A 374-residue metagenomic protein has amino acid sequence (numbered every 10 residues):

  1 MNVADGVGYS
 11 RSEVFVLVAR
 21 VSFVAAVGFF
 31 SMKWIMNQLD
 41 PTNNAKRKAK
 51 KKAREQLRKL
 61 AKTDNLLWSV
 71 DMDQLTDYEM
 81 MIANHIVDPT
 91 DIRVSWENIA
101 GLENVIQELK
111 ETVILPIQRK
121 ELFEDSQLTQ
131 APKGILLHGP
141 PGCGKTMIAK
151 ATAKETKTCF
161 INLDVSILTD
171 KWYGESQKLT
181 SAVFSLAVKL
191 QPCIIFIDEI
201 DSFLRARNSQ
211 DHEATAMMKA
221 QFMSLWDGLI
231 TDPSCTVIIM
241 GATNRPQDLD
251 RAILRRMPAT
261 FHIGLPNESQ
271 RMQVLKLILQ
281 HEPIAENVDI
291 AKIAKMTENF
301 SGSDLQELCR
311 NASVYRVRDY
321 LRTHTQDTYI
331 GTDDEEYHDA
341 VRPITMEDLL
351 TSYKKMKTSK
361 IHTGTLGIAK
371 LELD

Functional and structural regions predicted by a protein language model:
M1-E108, V113-P116: AAA+ P-loop ATPase mechanoenzymes
N2, G6, H85-F300, A312: Walker A/P-loop NTP-binding motif of AAA+ ATPase domains
V3-V7, K295, F300-E307, V317-D374: C-terminal engagement/docking regions of AAA+ P-loop ATPases
A25, I35-Q38, P116, L229 (+4 more regions): Generic hydrophobic alpha-helical segments
F29, K33, N37, T42 (+5 more regions): Short, flexible/disordered secondary-structure transition segments
R54-R58, Q247, M257, G364-D374: A short, hydrophobic/aromatic-rich structural module that often spans a beta strand with its adjoining loop
S69, L75-T76, N267, E286 (+2 more regions): Ser/Thr-centered flexible coil motifs
